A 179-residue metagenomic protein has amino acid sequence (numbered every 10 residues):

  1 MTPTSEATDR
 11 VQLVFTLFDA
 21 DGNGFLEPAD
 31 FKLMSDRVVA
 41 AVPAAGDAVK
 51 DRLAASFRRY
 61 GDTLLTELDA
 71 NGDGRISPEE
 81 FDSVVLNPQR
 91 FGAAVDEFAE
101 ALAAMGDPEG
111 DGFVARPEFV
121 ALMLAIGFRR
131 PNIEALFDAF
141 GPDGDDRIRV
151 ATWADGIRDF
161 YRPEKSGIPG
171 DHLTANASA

Functional and structural regions predicted by a protein language model:
T2-A41: The feature marks the first
T2-E6, A55-S56, A93-A94, I126-F128: Short helix-capping and inter-helix turn/linker motifs at the boundaries of alpha-helical repeat units
T8-N23, D51-G72, E97-D111, N132-V150 (+1 more regions): Primarily EF-hand calcium-binding motifs
E27-A45, R75-R90, F113-G127, R149-P163: Amphipathic regulatory helices of Ca2+-sensor modules
L86, G92-A94, A101: General zinc-binding finger modules coordinated by cysteine/histidine
D159-A179: Acidic/histidine-enriched, glycine/proline-rich intrinsically disordered or flexible terminal extensions
